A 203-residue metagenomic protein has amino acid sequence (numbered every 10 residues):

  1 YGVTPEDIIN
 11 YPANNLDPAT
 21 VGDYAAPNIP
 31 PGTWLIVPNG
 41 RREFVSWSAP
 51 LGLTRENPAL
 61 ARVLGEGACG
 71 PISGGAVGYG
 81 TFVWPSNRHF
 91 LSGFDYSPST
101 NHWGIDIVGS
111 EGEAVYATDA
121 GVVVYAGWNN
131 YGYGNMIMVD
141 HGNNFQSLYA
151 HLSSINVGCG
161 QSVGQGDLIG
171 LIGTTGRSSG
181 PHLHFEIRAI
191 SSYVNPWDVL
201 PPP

Functional and structural regions predicted by a protein language model:
T4-G52: Extracellular LysM carbohydrate-binding repeats and other cell-envelope/extracellular binding modules
A25-P27, I155-D167, S191: Acidic, glycine-anchored pre-beta loop/turn
P30, W34, L51-G134, Q165: Surface-exposed, glycine-biased beta-strand/turn segments
L35, I107, M136-V139, G164-G176: Short hydrophobic beta/alpha edge segments that flank linear recognition/processing sites
N39-V45, P98, N129-Y131, I169-R177: Short, charged beta-turn/beta-strand-edge "cap" motif at the junction between a beta-strand and an adjacent loop
L91, V122-V124, S153, G170-G173: Conserved positions in beta-strands of structured domains
A117-C159, P181-E186: Zn2+-dependent peptidoglycan hydrolase active-site motif and core
T174, F185-I190: Short, exposed beta-strand-loop hairpins at the edges of beta-sheets in extracellular/periplasmic proteins
